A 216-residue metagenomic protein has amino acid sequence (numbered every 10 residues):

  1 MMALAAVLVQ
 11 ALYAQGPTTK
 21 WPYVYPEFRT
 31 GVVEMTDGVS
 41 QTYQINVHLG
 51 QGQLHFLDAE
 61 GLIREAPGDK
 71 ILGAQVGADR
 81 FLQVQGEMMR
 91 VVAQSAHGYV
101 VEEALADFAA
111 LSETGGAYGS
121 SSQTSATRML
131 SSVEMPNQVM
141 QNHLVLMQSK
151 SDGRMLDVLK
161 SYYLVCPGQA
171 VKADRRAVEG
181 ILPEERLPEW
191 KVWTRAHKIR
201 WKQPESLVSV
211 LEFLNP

Functional and structural regions predicted by a protein language model:
M1-A11: Bacterial N-terminal signal peptides
Y13-I71: Short, extreme N-terminal leader segments that mark the start of a protein/domain
I45-A173: Aromatic-patch recognition
L144-P216: A short, solvent-exposed beta-edge/loop patch
